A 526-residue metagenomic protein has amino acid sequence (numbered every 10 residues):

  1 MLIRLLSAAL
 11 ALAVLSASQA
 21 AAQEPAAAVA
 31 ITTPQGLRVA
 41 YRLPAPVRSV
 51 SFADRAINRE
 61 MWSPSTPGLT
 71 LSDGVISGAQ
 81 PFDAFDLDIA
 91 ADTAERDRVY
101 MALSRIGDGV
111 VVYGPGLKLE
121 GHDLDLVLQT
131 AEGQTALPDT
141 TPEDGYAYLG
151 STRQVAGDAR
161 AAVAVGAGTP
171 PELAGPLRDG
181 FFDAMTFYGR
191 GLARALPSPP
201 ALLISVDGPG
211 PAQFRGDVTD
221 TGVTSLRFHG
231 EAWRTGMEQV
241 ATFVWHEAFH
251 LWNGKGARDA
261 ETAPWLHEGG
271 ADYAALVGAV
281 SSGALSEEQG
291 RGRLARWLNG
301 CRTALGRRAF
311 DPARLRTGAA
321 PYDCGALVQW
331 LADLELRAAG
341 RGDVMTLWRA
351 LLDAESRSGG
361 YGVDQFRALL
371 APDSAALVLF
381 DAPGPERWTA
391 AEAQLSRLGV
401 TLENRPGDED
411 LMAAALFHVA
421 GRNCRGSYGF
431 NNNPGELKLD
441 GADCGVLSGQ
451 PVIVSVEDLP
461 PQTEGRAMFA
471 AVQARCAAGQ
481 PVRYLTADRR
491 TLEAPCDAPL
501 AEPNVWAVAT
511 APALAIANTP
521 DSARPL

Functional and structural regions predicted by a protein language model:
M1-S7: Bacterial N-terminal signal peptides that target proteins for export
S7-A17: Bacterial N-terminal signal peptides
Q23-F52, S356-L526: Beta/coil-rich, acidic/histidine-enriched accessory regions frequently appended to metallopeptidases
Q23-P197, P209-D217, M237, A241 (+6 more regions): Non-catalytic architectural context of zinc metalloproteases
G166-R178, F228-E238, G256-T262, R314-A319: Second-shell loop/turn segments in exported
D207-S225, W233-Q239, G426-G429: Catalytic zinc-binding patch centered on the HExxH motif and its immediate surroundings that defines zinc-dependent
V223-N299: Zinc-dependent metallopeptidase catalytic helix centered on the HExxH motif and its immediate flanking segment
W265, G270, L294-T389: Active-site-proximal alpha-helical
